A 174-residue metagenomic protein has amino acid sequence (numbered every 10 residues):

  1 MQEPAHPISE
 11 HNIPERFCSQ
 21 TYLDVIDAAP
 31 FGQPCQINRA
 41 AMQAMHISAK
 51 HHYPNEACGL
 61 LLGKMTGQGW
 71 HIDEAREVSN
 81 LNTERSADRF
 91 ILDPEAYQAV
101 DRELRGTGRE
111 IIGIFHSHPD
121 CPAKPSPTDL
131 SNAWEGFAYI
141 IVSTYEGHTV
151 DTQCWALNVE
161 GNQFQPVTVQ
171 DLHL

Functional and structural regions predicted by a protein language model:
Q2-I111, D120-L174: Conserved beta-strand-loop surface patch within small alpha/beta domains used for substrate/adaptor or ligand engagement
S117: Acidic/histidine-rich, metal-coordinating catalytic segments
